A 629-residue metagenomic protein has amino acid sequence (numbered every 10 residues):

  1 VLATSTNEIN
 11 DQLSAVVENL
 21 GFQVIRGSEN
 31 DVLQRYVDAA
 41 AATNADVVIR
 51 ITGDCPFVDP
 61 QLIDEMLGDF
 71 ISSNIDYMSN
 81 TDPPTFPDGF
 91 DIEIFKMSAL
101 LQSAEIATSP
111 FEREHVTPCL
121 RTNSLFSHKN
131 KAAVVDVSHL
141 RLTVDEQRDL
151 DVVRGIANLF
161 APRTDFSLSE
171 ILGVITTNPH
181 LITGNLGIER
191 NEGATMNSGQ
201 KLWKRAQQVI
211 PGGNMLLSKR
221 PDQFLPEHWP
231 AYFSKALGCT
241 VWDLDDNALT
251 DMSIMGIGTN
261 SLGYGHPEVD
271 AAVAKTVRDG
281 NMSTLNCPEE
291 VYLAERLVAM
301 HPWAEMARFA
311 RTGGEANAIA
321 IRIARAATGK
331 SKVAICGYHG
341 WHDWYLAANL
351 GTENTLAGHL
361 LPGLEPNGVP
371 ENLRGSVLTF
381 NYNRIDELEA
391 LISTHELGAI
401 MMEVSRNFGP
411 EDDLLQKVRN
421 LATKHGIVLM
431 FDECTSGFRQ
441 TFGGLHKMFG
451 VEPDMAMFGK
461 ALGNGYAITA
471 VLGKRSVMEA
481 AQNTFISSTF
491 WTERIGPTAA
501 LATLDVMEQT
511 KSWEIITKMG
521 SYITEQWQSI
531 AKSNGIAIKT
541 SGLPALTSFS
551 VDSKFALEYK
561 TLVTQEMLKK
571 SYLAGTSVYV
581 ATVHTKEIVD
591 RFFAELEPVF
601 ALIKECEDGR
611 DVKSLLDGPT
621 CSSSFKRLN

Functional and structural regions predicted by a protein language model:
G53, F90, F449-A481, T492-A499: Active-site PLP attachment segment
P60-T85: Conserved donor-nucleotide/metal-binding helix-loop-beta segment in metal-dependent transferases, i.e., the alpha-helix
H139, G520-E525, A531-T564, S614-N629: Conserved PLP-binding catalytic core of the aspartate aminotransferase-like
M196-W303, N420, T576, E587 (+2 more regions): N-terminal glycine-rich, Lys/His-bearing helix-loop that initiates the first secondary-structure elements of many
Y292-A399: PLP-dependent aspartate aminotransferase-fold enzymes
R384-A390, M402-V428: Active-site core of PLP-dependent enzymes with the aminotransferase class I/II
L504-Q528: Structural signature of PLP-dependent enzymes
E508-T510, K518, K569-N629: PLP-dependent enzyme catalytic core of the Aspartate aminotransferase-like
